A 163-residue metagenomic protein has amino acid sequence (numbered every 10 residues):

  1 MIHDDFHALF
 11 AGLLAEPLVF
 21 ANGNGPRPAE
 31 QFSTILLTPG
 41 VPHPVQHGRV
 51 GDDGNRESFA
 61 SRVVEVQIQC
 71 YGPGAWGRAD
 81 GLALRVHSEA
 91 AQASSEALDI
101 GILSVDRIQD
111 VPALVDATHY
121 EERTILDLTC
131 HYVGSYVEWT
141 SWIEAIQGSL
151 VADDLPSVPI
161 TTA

Functional and structural regions predicted by a protein language model:
M1-G54, E144-A163: Small/polar-rich, solvent-exposed N-terminal microdomains that initiate assembly or binding
L9, L13, R85-A93: Conserved short hydrophobic interaction patches
H43, W76, G134-E138: Residue-level signal for secondary-structure boundary sites
G54-R56, D116: Outer-membrane beta-barrel proteins
S58-W76, L82, E121-Y132: Oligomerization/assembly interface segments of phage tail-like spikes and tubes
D80-H87, I143-E144: Short amphipathic alpha-helices in soluble, non-transmembrane regions that often serve as interface/regulatory elements
S88-Y136: Acidic-leaning, charged glycine-interspersed low-complexity segments
T124-L126, C130-Q147, D153-S157: Amphipathic alpha-helical dimerization/oligomerization modules
